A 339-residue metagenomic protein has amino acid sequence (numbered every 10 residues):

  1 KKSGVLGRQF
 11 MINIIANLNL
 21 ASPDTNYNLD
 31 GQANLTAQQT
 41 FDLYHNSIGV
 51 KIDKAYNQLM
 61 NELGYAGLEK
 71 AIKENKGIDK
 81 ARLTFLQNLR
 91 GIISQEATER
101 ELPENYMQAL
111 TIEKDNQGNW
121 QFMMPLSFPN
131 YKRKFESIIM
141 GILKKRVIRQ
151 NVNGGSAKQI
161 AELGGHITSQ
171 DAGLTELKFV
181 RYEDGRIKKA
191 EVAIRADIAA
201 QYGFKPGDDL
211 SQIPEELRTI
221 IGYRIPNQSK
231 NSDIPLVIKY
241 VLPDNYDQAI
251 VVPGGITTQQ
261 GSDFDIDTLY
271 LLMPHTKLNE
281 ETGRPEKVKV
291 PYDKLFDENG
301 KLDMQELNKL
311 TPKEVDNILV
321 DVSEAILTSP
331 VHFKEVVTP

Functional and structural regions predicted by a protein language model:
K1-P339: Core catalytic machinery and nucleic-acid-binding channels of phosphodiester-processing enzymes
